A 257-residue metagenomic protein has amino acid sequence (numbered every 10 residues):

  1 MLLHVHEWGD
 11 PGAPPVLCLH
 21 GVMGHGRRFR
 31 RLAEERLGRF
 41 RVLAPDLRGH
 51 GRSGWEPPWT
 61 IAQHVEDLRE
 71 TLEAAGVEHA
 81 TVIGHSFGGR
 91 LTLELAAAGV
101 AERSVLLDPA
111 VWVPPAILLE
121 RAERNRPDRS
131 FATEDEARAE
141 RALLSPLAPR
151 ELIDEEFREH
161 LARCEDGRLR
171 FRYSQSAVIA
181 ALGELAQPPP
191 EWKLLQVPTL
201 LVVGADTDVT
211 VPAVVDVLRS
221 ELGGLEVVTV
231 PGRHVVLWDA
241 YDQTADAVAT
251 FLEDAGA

Functional and structural regions predicted by a protein language model:
M1-V16, E34-F40, V77-E78, E226 (+2 more regions): Alpha/beta-hydrolase fold catalytic core
H6-G54: Conserved HGGG/HGGXW glycine-rich cap/lid loop of the alpha/beta-hydrolase fold
R31, L43-I83: Active-site loop/oxyanion-hole signature of alpha/beta-hydrolase fold enzymes
G84, G88, T92: Gly/Ala-rich beta-loop-alpha elbow adjacent to hydrolase catalytic centers
L93-E94, A101-E134: Flexible "cap/lid" loop of the alpha/beta hydrolase fold
A132-A186: Conserved alpha/beta-hydrolase catalytic His-Asp/Glu region
E165-S220: Conserved serine/cysteine hydrolase catalytic core
G232-A245: Catalytic histidine-centered segment of alpha/beta-hydrolase-like enzymes
